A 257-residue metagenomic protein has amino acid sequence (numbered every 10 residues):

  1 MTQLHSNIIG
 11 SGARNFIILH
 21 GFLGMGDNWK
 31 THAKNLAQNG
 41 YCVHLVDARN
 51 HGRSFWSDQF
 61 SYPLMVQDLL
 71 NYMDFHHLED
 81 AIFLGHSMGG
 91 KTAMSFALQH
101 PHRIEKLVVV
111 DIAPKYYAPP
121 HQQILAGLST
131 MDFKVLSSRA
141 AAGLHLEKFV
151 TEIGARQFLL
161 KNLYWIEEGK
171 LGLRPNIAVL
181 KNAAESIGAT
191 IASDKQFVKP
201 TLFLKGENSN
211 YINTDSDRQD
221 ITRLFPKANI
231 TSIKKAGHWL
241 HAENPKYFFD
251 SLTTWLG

Functional and structural regions predicted by a protein language model:
M1-I17, Q38-Y41, L78-E79, T222-N229 (+1 more regions): Alpha/beta-hydrolase fold catalytic core
A13, G21-G24, S87, E207: Active-site glycine-rich loops that stabilize anionic/oxyanionic intermediates across multiple enzyme folds
L23, A48-G52, P114, G237-L240: Alpha/beta-hydrolase active-site loop signature
K30-A33, Q38, H44-M88, D250: Active-site loop/oxyanion-hole signature of alpha/beta-hydrolase fold enzymes
S95-L98, E105-L136: Flexible "cap/lid" loop of the alpha/beta hydrolase fold
P119, K134-G188: Conserved alpha/beta-hydrolase catalytic His-Asp/Glu region
E168-L224, N229: Conserved serine/cysteine hydrolase catalytic core
A236-P245, F249: Catalytic histidine-centered segment of alpha/beta-hydrolase-like enzymes
